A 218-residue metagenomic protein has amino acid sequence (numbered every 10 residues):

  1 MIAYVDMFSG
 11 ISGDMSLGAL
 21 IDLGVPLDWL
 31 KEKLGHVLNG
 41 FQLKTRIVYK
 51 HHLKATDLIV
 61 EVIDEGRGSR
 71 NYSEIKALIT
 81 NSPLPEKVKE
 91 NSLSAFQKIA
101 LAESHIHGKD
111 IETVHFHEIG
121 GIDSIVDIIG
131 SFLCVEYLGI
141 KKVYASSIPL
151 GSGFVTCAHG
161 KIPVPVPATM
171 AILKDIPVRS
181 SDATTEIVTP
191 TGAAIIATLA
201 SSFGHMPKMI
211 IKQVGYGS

Functional and structural regions predicted by a protein language model:
M1-I2, I106-H117, K141, P149-S152 (+1 more regions): Glycine/charged-rich beta-loop-alpha catalytic/anionic-binding loops adjacent to active sites
M1-I2, S12, G40, K54 (+4 more regions): Short coil/turn connectors at secondary-structure junctions
Y4, E32-L34, K141-G151, M209-V214: Beta-strand segments within the central parallel beta-sheet cores of soluble alpha/beta enzyme folds
V5-L17, F116-G139: Conserved phosphate/anionic-ligand binding catalytic regions in large, soluble enzymes, centered on
F8-S9, V37, G120, S147-T156 (+1 more regions): Acidic, glycine-rich active-site loops and adjacent beta-strand->loop/helix elements that engage anionic groups
D22-H107, V166, D175-V178, A183-A193 (+1 more regions): Glycine-rich nucleotide/cofactor/substrate-binding loop typically near the N-terminus or early in the first domain
I125, S131, V143-I176: Active-site histidine-anchored catalytic micro-motif
T198-S218: Glycine-rich anion-binding loops and their surrounding alpha/beta cores
